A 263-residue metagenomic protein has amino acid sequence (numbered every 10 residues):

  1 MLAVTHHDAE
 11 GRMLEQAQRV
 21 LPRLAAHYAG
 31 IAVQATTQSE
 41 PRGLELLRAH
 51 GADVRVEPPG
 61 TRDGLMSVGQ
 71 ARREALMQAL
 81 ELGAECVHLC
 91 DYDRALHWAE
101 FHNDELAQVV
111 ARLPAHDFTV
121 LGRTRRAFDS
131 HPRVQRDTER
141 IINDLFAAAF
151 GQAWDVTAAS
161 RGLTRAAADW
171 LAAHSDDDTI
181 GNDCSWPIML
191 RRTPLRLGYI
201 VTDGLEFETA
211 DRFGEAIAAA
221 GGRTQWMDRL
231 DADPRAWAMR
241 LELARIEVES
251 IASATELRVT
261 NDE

Functional and structural regions predicted by a protein language model:
H6-H27, Q38-R42: Short, well-formed alpha-helical segments that are part of the catalytic scaffolds of diverse glycosyltransferases
R73-C86: Active-site nucleotide-sugar/metal-binding loop of Leloir-type enzymes
A84-H97: Short beta-strand-to-loop acidic/aromatic patch adjacent to the donor-nucleotide binding site
R94-F128: Conserved donor-nucleotide/metal-binding helix-loop-beta segment in metal-dependent transferases, i.e., the alpha-helix
A115-T157: Short, flexible, basic/aromatic active-site loop/helix in glycosyltransferases
I142-L145, V156-A172: Conserved nucleotide-sugar donor-binding and metal-coordinating catalytic region shared by glycosyltransferases
A173-S185: Donor nucleotide-sugar recognition loop
C184-D262: C-terminal catalytic/acceptor-binding lobe
